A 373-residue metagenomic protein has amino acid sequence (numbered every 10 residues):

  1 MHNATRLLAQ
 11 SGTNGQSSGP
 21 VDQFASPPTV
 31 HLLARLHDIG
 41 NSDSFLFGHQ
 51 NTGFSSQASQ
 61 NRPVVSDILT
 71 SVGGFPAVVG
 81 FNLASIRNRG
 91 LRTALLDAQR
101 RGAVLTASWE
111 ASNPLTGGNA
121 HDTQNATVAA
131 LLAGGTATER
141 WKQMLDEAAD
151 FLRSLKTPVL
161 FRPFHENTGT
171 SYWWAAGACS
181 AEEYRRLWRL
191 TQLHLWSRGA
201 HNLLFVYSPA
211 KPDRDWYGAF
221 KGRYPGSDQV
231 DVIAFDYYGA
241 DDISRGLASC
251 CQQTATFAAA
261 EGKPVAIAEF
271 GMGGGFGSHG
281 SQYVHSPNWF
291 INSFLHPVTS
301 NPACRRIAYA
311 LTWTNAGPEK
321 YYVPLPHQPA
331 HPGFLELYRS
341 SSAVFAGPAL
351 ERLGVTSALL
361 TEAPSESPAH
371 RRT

Functional and structural regions predicted by a protein language model:
G12-S85: Boundary/entry segment of secreted carbohydrate-active catalytic domains
H31-L32, A58-I68, R89-T93, E147-A148 (+3 more regions): Alpha-helical scaffolding within the catalytic cores of extracellular/periplasmic polymer-degrading hydrolases
G40-T52, P264-R371: Substrate-binding cleft of secreted/luminal carbohydrate-active enzymes
H49-Q50, R162-F164, W188-G218, P264-G275 (+1 more regions): Aromatic-lined carbohydrate-recognition surfaces of secreted/lumenal glycan-active proteins
T52-F54, A84-R87, A111-L115, H165-T170 (+4 more regions): Solvent-exposed loop/turn segments at secondary-structure junctions within structured extracellular/periplasmic domains
V79, F161, D231-I233, A310: Conserved, mostly hydrophobic/aromatic
A84-N202: Substrate-binding cleft of extracellular glycoside hydrolase catalytic domains
A98, S108, Y217, R223-S278 (+1 more regions): Glycoside hydrolase catalytic-domain groove-lining segments
